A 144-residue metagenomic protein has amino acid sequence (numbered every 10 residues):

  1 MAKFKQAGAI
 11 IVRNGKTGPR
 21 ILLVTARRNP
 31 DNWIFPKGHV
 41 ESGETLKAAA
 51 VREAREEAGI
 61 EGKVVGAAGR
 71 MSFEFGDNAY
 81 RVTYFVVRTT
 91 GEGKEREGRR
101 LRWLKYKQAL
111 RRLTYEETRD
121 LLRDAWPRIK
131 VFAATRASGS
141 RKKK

Functional and structural regions predicted by a protein language model:
M1-F35: N-terminal strand-loop-strand
F4, K63, R70-G98, R102-K107 (+1 more regions): Active-site-adjacent beta-strand/loop module that shapes the phosphate/pyrophosphate-binding cleft
A7, G38, R52, L104-K107: Structural detector for helix-capping/boundary residues
R28-W33, K94-K144: Nudix hydrolase/Nudix homology domain
F35-A68: The catalytic Nudix box helix
